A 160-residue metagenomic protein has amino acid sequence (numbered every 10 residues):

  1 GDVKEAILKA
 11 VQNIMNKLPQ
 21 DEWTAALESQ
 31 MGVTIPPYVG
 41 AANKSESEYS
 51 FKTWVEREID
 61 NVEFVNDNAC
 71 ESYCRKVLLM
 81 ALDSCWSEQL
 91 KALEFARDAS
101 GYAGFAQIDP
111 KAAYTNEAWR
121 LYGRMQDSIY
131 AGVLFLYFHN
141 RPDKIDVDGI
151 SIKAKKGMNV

Functional and structural regions predicted by a protein language model:
G1-V160: Extended, charged helical/alpha-beta scaffold domains that provide interaction surfaces
